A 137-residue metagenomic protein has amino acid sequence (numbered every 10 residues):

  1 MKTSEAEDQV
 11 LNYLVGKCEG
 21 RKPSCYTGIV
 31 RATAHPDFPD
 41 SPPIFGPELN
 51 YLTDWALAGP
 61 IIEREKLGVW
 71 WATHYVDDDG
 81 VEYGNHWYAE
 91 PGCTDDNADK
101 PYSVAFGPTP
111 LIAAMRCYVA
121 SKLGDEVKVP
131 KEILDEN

Functional and structural regions predicted by a protein language model:
M1-N137: Glycine-rich anion-binding surface patch
